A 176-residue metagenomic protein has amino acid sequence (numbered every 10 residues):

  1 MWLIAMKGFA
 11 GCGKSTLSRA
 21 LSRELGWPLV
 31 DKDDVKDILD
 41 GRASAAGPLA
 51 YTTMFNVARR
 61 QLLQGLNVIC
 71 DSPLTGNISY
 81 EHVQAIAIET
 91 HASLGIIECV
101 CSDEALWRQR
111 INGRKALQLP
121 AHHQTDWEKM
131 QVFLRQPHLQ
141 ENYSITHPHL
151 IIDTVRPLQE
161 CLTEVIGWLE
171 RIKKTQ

Functional and structural regions predicted by a protein language model:
M1-L3, G65-L66: Pre-Walker A (Motif I) flank of P-loop NTPase domains
M6: Hydrophobic anchor at the beta1->P-loop junction of P-loop NTPases
F9: P-loop (Walker A) phosphate-binding loop of NTP-binding proteins
G13: Conserved glycine(s) of the Walker
T16-L66: Conserved substrate/cofactor phosphate-moiety recognition/catalytic segment in nucleotide-dependent phosphotransferases
V68-S72, I96, I151: Short catalytic-loop micro-motif centered on adjacent basic/acidic residues
T90-I111: Conserved phosphate-donor/acceptor-positioning beta-strand/loop module used by diverse small-molecule
A116-L162: Small-molecule kinase domains that catalyze NTP-dependent phosphoryl transfer to phosphate-bearing small molecules
